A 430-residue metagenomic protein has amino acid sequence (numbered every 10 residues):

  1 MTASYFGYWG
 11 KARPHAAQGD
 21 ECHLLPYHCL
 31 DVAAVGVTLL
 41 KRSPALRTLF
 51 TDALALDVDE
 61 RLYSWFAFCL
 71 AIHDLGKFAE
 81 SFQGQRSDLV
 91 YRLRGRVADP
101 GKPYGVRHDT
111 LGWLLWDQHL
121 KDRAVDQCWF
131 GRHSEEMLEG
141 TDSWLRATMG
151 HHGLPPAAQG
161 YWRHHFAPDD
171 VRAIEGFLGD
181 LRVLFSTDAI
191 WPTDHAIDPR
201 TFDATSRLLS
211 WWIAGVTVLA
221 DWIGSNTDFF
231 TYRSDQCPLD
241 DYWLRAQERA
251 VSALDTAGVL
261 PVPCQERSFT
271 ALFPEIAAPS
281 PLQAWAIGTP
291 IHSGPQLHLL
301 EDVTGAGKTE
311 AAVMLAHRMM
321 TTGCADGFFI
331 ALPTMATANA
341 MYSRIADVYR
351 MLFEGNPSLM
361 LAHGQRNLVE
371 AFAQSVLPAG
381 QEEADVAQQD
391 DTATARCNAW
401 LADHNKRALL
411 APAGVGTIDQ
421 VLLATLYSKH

Functional and structural regions predicted by a protein language model:
M1-C264: Accessory nucleic-acid engagement/destabilization modules that flank
C264-E301: Conserved pre-motif I regulatory segment
S293-A316: Walker A/P-loop
S293-L299, A325-G327, L410-P412: Pre-Walker A (Motif I) flank of P-loop NTPase domains
T309-D326, R344: Walker A/P-loop NTP-binding motif
D326-Y349, L361-E370: Conserved Walker A/P-loop ATP-binding site and its immediately adjacent core in helicase/helicase-like ATPase domains
F353-L426: Inter-Walker segment of RecA-like/P-loop motor cores
S428-H430: Short, conserved "post-DEAD/DEAH" coupling segment immediately C-terminal to helicase motif II within the SF2/RecA-like
